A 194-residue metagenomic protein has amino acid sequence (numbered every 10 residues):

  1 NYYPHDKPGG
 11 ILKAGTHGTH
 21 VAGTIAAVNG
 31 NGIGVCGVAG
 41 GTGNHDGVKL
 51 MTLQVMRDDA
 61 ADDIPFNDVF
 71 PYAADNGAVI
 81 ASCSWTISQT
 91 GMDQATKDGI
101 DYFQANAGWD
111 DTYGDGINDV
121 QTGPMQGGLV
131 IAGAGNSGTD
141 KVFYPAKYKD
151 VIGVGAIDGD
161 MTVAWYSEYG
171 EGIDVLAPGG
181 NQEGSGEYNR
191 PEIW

Functional and structural regions predicted by a protein language model:
Y2, V38, V55-M56, I157: Hydrophobic pocket-lining residues within nucleotide cofactor-binding pockets
Y3, F143-W194: Extracellular S/T/G-rich loop segment that most often corresponds to the catalytic His/Ser-adjacent loop
H5-T16, V28, H45-D150, D160-T162 (+1 more regions): Substrate-binding/access-modulating region of protease and related hydrolase catalytic domains
T19-V48, P71-N76, G159, G180-S185: Flexible, small-residue-rich helix->loop connector segments that border functional cores
A22-I25, L53-M56, C83, G180-W194: Hydrolase catalytic cores
